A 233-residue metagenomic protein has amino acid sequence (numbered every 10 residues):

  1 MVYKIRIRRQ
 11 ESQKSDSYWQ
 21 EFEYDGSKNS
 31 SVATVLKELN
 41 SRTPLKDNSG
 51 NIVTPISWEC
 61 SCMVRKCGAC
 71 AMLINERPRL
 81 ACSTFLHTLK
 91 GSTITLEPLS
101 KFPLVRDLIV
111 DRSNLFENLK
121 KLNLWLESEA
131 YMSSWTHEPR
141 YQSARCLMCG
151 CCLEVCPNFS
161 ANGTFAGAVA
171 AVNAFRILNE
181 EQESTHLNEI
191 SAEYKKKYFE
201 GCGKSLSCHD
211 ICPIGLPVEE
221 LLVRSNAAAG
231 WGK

Functional and structural regions predicted by a protein language model:
M1-F22: Eukaryote-biased recognition of intrinsically disordered, low-complexity regulatory segments
I5, C67-C70, C149, C156: Short, thiol/selenol-centered motifs that function as redox-active sites or metal-ligating centers
R6-R8, D25, S83, E97-L99: Residues in well-ordered beta-strands of folded domains
Y18-E23, A81-S83, P157: Well-ordered beta-strand positions in beta-sheet-rich domains
Y18-T34: Short, flexible N-terminal segments of the mature chain
S30-N51, S92-K233: Ferredoxin-type iron-sulfur electron-transfer modules in oxidoreductases and energy-metabolism complexes
N40-N75: A basic, amphipathic helix-loop patch mediating RNA/tRNA/ribosome contacts
M72-L96: Glycine-rich phosphate/adenylate-binding loop and adjacent beta-alpha elements of nucleotide- or dinucleotide-binding
